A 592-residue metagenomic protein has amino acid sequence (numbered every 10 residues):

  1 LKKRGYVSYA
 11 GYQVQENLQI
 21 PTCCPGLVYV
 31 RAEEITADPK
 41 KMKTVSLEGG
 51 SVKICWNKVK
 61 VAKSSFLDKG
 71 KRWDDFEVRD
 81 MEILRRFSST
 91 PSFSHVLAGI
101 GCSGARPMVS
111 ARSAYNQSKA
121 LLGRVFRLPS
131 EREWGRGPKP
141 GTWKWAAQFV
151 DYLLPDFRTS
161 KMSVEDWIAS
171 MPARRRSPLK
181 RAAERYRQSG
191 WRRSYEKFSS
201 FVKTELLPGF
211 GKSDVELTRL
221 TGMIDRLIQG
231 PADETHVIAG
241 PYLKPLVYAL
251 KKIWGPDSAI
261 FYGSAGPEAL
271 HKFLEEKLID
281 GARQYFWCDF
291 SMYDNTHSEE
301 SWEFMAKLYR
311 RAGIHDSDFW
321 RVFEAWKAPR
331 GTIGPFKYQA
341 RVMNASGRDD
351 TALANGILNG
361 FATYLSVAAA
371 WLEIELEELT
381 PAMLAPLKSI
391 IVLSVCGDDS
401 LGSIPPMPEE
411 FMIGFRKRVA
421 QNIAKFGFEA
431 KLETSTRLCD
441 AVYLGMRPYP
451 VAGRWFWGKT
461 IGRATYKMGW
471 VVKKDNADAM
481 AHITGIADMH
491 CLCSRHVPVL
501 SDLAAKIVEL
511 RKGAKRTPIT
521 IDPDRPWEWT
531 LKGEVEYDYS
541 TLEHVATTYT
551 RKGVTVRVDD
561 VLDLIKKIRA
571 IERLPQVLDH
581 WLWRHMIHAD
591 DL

Functional and structural regions predicted by a protein language model:
L1-L592: Viral RNA-dependent RNA polymerase
